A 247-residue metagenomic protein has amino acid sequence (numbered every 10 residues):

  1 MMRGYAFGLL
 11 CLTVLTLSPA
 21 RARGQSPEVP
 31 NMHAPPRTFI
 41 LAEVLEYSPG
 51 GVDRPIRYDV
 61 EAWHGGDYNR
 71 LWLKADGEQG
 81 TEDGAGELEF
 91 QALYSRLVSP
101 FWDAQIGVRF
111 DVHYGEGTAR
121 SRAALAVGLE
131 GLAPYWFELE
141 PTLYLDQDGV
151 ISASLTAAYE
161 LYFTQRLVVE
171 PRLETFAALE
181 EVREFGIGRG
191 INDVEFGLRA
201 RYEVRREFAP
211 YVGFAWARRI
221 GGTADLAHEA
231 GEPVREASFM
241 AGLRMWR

Functional and structural regions predicted by a protein language model:
A22-T81, R96, F239: Outer-membrane beta-barrel initiation region
P36-T38, R54-Y58, G86-L88, A119-L125 (+3 more regions): Residues that define the transmembrane beta-barrel architecture of outer-membrane proteins
A42-E46, L73-G77, I106-F110, P141-L145 (+2 more regions): Transmembrane beta-barrel strands of outer-membrane/channel proteins
D53, G84-F90, E116-R122, A153-T156 (+2 more regions): Outer-membrane beta-barrel translocator domains and adjoining extracellular loop/strand segments of Gram-negative
H64-G66, R96, G131, L143-L145 (+3 more regions): Residue-level signature of outer-membrane beta-barrel architecture
Y68-L73, P100-A104, Y135-L139, T164-V169 (+1 more regions): Repeated loop/turn-to-beta-strand initiation elements of outer-membrane beta-barrel proteins
T118-R183: Detector for outer-membrane/organellar transmembrane beta-barrel domains, recognizing the amphipathic beta-strand
L198, Y202-E203, V234-R247: Outer-membrane beta-barrel "beta-signal"
